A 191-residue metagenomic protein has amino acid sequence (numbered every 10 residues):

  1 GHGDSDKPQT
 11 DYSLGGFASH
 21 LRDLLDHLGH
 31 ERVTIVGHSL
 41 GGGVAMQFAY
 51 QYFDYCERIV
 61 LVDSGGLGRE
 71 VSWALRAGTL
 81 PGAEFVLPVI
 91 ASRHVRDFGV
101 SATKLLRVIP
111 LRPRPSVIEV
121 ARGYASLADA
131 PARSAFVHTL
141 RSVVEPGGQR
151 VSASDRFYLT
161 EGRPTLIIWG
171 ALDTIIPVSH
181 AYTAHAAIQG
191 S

Functional and structural regions predicted by a protein language model:
G1-G3, G66, D173: Alpha/beta-hydrolase active-site loop signature
G1-L40, S72-L75: Active-site loop/oxyanion-hole signature of alpha/beta-hydrolase fold enzymes
L21, L25, I35, D63 (+2 more regions): Generic structural signal for small/hydrophobic residues in well-ordered secondary structure, especially within
D26-R32, F53-D54, G162-R163, Q189-G190: Active-site acidic short loop of glycosyltransferases
V44-F48: Hydrolases whose catalytic domains are alpha/beta-hydrolase-1, hotdog thioesterase, or metallo-beta-lactamase-like
Y50-Q51, C56-R93, D97-F98: Flexible "cap/lid" loop of the alpha/beta hydrolase fold
F98-P115, V120-L127, T139-E145: Helix-loop "lid/cap" segments that line or gate small-molecule binding pockets
L127-A186: Conserved serine/cysteine hydrolase catalytic core
